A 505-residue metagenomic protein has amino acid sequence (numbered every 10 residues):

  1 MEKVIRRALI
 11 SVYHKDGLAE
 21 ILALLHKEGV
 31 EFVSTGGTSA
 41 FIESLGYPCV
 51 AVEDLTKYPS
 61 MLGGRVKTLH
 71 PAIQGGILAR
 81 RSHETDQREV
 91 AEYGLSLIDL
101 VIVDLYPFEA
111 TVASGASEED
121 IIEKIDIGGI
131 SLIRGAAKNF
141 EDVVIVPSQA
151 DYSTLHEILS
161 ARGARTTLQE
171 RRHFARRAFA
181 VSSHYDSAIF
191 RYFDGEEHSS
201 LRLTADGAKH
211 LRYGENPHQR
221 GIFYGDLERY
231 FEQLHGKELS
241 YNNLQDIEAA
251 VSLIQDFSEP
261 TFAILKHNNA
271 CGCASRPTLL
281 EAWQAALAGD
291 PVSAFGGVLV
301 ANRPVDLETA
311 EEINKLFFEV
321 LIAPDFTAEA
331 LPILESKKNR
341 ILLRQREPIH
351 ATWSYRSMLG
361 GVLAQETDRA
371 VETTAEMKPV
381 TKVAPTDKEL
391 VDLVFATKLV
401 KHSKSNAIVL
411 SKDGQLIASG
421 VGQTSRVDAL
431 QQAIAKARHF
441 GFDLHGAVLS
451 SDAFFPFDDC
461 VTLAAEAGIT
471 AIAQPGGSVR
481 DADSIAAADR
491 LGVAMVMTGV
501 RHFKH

Functional and structural regions predicted by a protein language model:
M1-L55: N-terminal glycine-/serine-/threonine-rich phosphate-binding loop
G37-F108: Glycine-rich nucleotide/cofactor/substrate-binding loop typically near the N-terminus or early in the first domain
R81-I130, R134-A137, K378-D387: Active-site/ligand-binding-proximal alpha/beta "capping" segment
A150-T367, E389-K398, S405-A407: Active-site loops and adjacent core secondary-structure elements that bind or stabilize anionic groups
C271-P291, V409, Q415-V461: Glycine- and Gly-Pro-enriched alpha-helical subdomains that act as flexible, kink-prone "lid/hinge" or packing modules
L299-V300, D306-K315, F440-D481: Cysteine/selenocysteine-centered motifs that mediate thiol-based redox chemistry or coordinate metal-sulfur cofactors
F318-I341, L463-F503: C-terminal binding/interaction regions
